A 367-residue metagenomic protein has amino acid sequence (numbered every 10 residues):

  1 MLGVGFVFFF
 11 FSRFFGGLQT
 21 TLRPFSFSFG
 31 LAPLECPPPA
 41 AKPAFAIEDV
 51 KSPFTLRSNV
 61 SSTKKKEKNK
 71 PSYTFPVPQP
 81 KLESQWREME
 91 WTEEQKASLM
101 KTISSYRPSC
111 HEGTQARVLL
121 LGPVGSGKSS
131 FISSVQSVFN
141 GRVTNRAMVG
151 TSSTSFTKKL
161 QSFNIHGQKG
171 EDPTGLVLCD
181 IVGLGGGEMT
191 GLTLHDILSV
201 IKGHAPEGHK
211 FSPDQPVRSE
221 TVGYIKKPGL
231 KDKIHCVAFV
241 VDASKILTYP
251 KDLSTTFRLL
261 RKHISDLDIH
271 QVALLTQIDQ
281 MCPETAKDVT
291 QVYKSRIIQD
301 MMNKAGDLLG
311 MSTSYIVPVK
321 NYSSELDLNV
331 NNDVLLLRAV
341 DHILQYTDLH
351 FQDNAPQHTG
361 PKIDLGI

Functional and structural regions predicted by a protein language model:
L2-V4, L18, F27-P123, F156-E171 (+2 more regions): Short, flexible boundary segments at extreme N-termini or domain junctions of P-loop NTPases and their
G5-R13: Hydrophobic alpha-helical signal peptides and transmembrane signal-/tail-anchor segments that drive secretory-pathway
Y106, C110-E112, P123, V135-I269 (+4 more regions): Switch- and interface-adjacent substructures of P-loop NTPase systems
L119, H270-A273: A structural signal for isolated positions on well-ordered beta-strands in alpha/beta enzyme cores
G127: Conserved glycine(s) of the Walker
D300-A305: Two-metal-ion acidic nuclease core segments, chiefly of the RNase H-like superfamily
